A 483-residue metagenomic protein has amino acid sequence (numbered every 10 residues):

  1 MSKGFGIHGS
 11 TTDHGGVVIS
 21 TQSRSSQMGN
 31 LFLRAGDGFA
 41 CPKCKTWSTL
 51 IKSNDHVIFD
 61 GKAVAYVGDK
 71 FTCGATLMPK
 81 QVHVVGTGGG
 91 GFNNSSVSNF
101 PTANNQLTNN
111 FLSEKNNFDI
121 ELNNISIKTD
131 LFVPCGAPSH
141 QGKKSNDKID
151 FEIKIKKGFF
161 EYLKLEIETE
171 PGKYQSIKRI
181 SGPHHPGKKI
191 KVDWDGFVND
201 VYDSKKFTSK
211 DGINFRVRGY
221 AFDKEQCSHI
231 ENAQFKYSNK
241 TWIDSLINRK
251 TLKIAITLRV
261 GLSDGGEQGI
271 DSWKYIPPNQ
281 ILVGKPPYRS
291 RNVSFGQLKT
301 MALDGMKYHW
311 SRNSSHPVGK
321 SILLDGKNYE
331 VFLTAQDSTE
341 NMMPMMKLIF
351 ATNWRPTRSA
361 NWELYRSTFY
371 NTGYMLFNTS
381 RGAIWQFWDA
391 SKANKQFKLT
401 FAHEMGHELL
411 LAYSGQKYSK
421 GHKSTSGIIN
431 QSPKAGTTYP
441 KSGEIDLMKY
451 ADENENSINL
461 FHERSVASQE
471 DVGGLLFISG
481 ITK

Functional and structural regions predicted by a protein language model:
M1-N110: Intrinsically disordered, low-complexity proline/glycine-rich segments
N104-D150, K154, S238-I243: Short, compositionally biased P/S/T/A/G/V-rich stretches that sit at domain boundaries
L165, D203-D223: Short, aromatic- and glycine-rich surface loops/edge beta-strands on solvent-exposed regions
K173-D195, D337-T339: Solvent-exposed serine/threonine-rich low-complexity stretches and specific carbohydrate-binding patches
K189-S209: Signal that preferentially marks extracellular ectodomain short beta-strand elements of beta-sandwich modules
F222-K224, S238, I243-T257, L262-Q336: Zn2+-dependent metallopeptidase catalytic core
K299-N430: Metzincin-family zinc-dependent endopeptidase catalytic domain
I384-K483: The catalytic-center signature of Zn2+-dependent metalloproteases
